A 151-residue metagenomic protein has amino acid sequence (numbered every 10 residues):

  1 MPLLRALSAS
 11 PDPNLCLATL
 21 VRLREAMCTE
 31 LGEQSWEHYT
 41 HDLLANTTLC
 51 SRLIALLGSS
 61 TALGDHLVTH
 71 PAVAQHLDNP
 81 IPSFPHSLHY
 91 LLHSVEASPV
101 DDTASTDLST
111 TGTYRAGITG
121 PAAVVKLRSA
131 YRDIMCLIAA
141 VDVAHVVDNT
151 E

Functional and structural regions predicted by a protein language model:
M1-E151: Non-catalytic regulatory/linker segments of enzymes
